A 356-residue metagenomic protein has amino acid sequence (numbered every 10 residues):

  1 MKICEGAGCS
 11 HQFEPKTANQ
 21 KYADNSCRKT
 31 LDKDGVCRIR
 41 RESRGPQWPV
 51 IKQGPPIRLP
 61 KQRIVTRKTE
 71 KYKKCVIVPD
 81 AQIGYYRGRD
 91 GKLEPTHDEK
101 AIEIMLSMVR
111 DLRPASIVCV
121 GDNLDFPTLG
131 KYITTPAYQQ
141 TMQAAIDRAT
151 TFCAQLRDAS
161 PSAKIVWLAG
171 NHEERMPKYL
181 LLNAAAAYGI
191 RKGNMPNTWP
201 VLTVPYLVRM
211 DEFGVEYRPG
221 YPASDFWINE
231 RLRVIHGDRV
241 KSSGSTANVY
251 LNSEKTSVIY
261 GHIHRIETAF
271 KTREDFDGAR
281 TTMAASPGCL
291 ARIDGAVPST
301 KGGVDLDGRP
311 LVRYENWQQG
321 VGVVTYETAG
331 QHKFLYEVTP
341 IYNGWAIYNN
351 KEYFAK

Functional and structural regions predicted by a protein language model:
M1-E42: BZIP DNA-binding basic region
K2-C4, P222-N229, K271-T272: Short acidic-hydrophobic surface loop/beta-edge motif
G35-L112, F226, V234: Basic, amphipathic N-terminal segments that precede the first structured/catalytic domain
K71-K74, Y86-D90, E337-F354: Polar, enzyme-active/binding microenvironments
I77-P79, S116-D122, K164-N171, R218-P219 (+3 more regions): Active-site neighborhood of phospho(di)ester-bond hydrolases with catalytic His/Asp-centered motifs
I83, R89-R209: Core catalytic region of metal-dependent phosphoesterases/phosphodiesterases, especially metallo-beta-lactamase-like
A184-E230, I263, T282, S286-C289: Active-site-proximal loop/helix segment associated with metal-binding centers of metalloenzymes
R231-T339: Conserved beta-sheet core of the metallophosphoesterase superfamily
